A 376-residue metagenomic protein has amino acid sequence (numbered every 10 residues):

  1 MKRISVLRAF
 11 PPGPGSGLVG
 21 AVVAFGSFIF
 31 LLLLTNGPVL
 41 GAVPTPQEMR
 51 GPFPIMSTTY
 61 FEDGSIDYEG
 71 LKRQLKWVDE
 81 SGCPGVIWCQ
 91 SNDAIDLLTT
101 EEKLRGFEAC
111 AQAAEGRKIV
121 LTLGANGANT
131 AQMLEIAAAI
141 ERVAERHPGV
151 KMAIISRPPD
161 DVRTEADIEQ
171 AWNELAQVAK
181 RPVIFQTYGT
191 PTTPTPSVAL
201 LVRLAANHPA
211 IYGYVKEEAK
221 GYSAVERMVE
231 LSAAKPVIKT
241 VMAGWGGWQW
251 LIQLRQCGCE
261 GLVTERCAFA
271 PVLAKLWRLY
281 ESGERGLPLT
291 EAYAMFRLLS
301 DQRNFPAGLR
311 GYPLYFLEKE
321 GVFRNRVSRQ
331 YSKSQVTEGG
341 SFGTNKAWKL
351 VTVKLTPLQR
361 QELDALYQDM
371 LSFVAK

Functional and structural regions predicted by a protein language model:
M1-G20: N-terminal secretory signal peptides that target proteins for export/translocation
G20-N36: Bacterial N-terminal signal peptides
V39-A42: Boundary at the C-terminal end of the N-terminal hydrophobic targeting segment
P46-F61, S65-T193: Active-site beta->alpha loop and helix N-cap motifs at the rims of alpha/beta catalytic domains
E69, G82, I252-K376: Structured C-terminal cap/extension of enzyme domains
F107, M133, V225, L273 (+1 more regions): A general structural signal for well-ordered alpha-helical segments in protein cores
Q112-K118, A144-P148, R181, N207-I211 (+2 more regions): Short helix-capping segments at alpha-helix termini
G189-G308: Catalytic alpha/beta core domains of metabolic enzymes, predominantly
